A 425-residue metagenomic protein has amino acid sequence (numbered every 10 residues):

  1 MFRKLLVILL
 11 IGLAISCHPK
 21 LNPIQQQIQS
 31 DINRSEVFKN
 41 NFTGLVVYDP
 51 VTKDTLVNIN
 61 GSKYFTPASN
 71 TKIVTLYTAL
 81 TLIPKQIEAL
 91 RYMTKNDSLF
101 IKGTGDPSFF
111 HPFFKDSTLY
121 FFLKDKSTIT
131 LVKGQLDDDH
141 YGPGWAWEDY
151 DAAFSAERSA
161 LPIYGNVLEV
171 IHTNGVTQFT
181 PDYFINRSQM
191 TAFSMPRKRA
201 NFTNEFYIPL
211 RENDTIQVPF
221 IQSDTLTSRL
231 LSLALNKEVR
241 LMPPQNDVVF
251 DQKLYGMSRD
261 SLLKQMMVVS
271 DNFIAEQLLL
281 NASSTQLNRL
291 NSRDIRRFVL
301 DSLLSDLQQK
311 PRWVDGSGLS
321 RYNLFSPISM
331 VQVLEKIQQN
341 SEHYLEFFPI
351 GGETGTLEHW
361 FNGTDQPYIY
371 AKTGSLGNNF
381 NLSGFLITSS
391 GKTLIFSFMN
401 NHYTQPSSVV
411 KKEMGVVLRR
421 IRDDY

Functional and structural regions predicted by a protein language model:
F2-I8: Sec-dependent signal peptide recognition, specifically the positively charged N-region followed immediately by
L9-H18: Hydrophobic h-region of N-terminal signal peptides that target proteins for export in Gram-negative bacteria
C17-Y64, I83-Q86, F122-S127: Beta-lactamase-like hydrolase cores
I32, T81-Q309, D424: Conserved serine DD-peptidase/penicillin-binding transpeptidase domain and beta-lactam-recognizing active-site
V51-K53, K63-T66, G105-F109, Q135-D138 (+7 more regions): Solvent-exposed loop/turn segments at secondary-structure junctions within structured extracellular/periplasmic domains
L56-N58, L279-Y425: Small-residue-rich helix-loop
F65-A79: Active/ligand-binding-proximal structured segments within catalytic/core domains that scaffold catalytic residues
